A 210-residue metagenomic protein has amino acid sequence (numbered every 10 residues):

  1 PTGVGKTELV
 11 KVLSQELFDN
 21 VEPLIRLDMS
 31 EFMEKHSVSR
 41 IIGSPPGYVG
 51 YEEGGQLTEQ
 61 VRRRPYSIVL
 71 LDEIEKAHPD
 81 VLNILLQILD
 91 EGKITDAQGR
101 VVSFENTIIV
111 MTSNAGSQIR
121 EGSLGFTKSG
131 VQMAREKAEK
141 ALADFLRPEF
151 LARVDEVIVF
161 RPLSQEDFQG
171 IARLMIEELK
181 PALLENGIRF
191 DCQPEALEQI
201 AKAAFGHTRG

Functional and structural regions predicted by a protein language model:
P1-G210: AAA+ P-loop NTPase nucleotide-binding core of proteostasis motors
